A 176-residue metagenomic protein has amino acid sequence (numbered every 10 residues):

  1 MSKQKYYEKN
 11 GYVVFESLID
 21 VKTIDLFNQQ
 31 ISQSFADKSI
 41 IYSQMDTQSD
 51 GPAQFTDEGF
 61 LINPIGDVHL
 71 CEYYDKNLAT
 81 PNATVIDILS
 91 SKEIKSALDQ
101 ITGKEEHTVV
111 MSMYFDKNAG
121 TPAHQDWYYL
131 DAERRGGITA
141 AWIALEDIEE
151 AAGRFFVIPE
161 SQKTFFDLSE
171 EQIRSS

Functional and structural regions predicted by a protein language model:
S2-K9, E16-A123, Y129-A132: Non-heme Fe(II)-dependent double-stranded beta-helix
V14-E16, H107-V110, A140, R154-V157: A structural signal for short, well-ordered beta-strand segments and their strand-loop junctions that often border
M45-S49, A141-A144, E170-S176: Short C-terminal domain-edge/linker segments immediately following a structured domain
M113, Q125-W127, I143-D147, P159: Short, structured patches in soluble enzyme cores that scaffold and shape functional sites
A132-E150: Short, conserved beta-strand element in jelly-roll/cupin
I148-S176: Double-stranded beta-helix
